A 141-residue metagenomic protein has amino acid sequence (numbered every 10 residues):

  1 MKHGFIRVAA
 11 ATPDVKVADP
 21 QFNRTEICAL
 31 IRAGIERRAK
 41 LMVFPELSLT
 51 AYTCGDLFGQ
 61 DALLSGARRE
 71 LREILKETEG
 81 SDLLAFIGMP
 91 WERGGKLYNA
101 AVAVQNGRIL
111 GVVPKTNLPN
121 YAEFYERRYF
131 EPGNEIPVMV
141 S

Functional and structural regions predicted by a protein language model:
M1-S141: Enzyme catalytic cores with a strong preference for nitrogen-chemistry domains
